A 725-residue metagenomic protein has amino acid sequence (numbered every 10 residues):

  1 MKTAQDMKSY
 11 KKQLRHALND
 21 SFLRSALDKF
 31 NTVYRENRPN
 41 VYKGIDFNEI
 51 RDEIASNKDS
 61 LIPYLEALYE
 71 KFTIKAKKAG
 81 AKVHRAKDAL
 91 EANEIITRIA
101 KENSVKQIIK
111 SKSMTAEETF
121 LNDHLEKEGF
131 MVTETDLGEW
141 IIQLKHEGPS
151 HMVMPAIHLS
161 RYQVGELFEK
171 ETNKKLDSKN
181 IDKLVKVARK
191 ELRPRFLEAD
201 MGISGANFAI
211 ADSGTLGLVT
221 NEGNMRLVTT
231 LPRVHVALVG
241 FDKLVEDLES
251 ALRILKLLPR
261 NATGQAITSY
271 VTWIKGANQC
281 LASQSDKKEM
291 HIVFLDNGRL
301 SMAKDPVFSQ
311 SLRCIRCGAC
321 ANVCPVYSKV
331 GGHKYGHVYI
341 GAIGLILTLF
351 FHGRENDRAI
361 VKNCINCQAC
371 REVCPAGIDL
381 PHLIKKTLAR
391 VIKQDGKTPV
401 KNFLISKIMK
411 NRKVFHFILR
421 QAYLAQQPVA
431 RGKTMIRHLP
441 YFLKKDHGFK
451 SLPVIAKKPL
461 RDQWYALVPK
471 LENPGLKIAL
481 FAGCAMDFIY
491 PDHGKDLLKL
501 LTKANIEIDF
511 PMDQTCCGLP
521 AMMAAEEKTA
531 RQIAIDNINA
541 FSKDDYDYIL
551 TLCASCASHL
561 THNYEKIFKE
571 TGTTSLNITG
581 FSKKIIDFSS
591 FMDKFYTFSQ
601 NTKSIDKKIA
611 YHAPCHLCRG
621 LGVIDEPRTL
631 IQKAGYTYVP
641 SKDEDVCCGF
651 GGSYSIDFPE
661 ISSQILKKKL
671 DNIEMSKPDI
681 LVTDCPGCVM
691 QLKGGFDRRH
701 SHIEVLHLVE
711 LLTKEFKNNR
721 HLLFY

Functional and structural regions predicted by a protein language model:
M1-V307: The feature marks the mature, well-folded catalytic cores of soluble enzymes
G44-F47, I95-E102, K112-D200, N207-T220 (+4 more regions): Iron-sulfur cluster-binding electron-transfer modules in prokaryotic oxidoreductases
K82-A86, N261-W273, Y327, G331-Y335 (+2 more regions): Flexible, glycine/charged-enriched surface loops at secondary-structure junctions
A92, C324, I585: Residue-level signal for inorganic ion chemistry
M225-L244, R316, L345, F350 (+1 more regions): Gly/Ser/Thr-rich active-site loops/lids in small-molecule metabolic enzymes that frequently grip phosphoryl groups
F294-C317, G344-C367: Ferredoxin-like iron-sulfur electron-transfer modules
S311-C317, A321, V361-R371, Q514 (+4 more regions): Residues immediately within or flanking Cys/His clusters that coordinate Zn2+ in small zinc-binding modules
A319-L347, N363, A369-R390, H559-T561 (+1 more regions): Iron-sulfur cluster-binding cysteine motifs and their immediate structural context in ferredoxin-like electron-transfer
